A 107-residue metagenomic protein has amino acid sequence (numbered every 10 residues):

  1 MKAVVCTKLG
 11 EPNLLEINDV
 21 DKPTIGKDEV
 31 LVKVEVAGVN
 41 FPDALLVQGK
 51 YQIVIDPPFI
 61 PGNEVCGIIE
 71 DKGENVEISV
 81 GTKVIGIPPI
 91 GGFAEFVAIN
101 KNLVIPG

Functional and structural regions predicted by a protein language model:
M1-K2: Extreme N-terminal starter segment of soluble prokaryotic enzymes
C6, V47, E70-K72, A98-K101: Short beta-strand-to-turn element immediately C-terminal to the catalytic PLP-Schiff-base lysine in fold type I
C6-L14: Extracellular beta-rich ligand/substrate-recognition surface
N13-L14, I78, V97-I99: Short loop/helix-cap segments at secondary-structure boundaries that form the rim of catalytic
I17-K22, C66-I68, F96-A98, V104: Conserved hydrophobic/aromatic beta-strand scaffold that supports enzyme active sites
D21-G38, K50-G91: Glycine-rich beta-strand-centered segment in the early N-terminal region that forms part of a ligand/cofactor-binding
P42-Q48: Cytochrome P450 core scaffold surrounding the K-helix E-X-X-R motif and the conserved "meander" helix-loop region
L45, K83-G107: NAD(P)H dinucleotide-binding glycine-rich loop of Rossmann-like/cofactor-binding domains, especially the beta1-alpha1
